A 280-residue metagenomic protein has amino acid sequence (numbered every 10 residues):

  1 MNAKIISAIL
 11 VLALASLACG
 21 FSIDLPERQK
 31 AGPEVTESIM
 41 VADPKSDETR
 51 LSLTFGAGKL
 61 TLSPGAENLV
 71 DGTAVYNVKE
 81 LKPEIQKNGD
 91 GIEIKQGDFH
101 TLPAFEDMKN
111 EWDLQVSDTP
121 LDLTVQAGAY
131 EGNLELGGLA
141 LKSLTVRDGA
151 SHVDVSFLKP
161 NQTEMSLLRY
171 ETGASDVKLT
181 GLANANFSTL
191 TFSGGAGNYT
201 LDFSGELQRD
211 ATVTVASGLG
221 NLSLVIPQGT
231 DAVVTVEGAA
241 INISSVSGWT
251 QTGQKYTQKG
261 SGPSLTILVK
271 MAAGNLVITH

Functional and structural regions predicted by a protein language model:
M1-I5: Positively charged n-region of N-terminal signal peptides that target proteins for export
A15-A18: C-terminal motif of bacterial Sec signal peptides marking the signal peptidase cleavage site
G20-I23: Bacterial signal peptide processing site
E27-D47: N-terminal low-complexity, Pro/Thr/Ser-rich intrinsically disordered segments that act as propeptides or flexible
S38-A42, T73-Y76, E80-K82, G91-M108 (+1 more regions): Short, surface-exposed interaction patches in beta-rich subdomains that mediate adhesion/assembly near membranes
K45-T61: Post-signal-peptide N-terminal segment of Sec-exported extracytoplasmic proteins
P64, T101-D118: Extended Gly/Ser/Thr-rich low-complexity repeat segments, especially those forming or decorating extracellular
T124-E164, R169: Right-handed parallel beta-helix
